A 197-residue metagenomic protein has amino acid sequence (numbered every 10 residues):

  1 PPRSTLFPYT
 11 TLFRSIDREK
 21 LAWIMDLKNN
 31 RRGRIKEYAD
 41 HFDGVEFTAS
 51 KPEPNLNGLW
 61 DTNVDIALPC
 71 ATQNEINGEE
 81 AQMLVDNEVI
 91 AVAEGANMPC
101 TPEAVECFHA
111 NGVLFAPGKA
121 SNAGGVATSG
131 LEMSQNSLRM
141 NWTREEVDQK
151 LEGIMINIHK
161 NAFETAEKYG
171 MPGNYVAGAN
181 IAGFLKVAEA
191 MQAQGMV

Functional and structural regions predicted by a protein language model:
P1, T5-L12: Short, small-residue-biased leader/transition segments that mark boundaries at the very start of proteins
R3, P69-A71, E94-G95, A116: Generic beta-strand/beta-sheet core signal
L6, T62, N87: Structured loop/turn residues at beta-strand edges in well-structured enzyme cores
T10-D26: Terminal amphipathic helices with adjacent charged low-complexity linkers/tails
I24-E80: A structured beta-alpha segment of the ubiquitous adenosine-cofactor-binding alpha/beta core
M83-V197: Adenosine-phosphate binding glycine-rich loop
